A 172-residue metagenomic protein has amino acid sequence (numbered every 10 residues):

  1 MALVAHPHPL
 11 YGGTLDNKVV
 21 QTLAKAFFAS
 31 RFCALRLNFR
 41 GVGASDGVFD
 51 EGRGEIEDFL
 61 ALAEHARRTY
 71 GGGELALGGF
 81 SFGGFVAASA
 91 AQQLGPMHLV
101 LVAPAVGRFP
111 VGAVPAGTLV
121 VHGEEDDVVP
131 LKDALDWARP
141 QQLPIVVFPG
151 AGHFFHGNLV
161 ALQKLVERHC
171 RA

Functional and structural regions predicted by a protein language model:
M1-G72: Serine-hydrolase catalytic machinery in alpha/beta-hydrolase-like enzymes
C33, Q142-P144: Conserved beta-strand segments of alpha/beta enzyme cores
R40, V146-G152: Short glycine-rich catalytic loops that host catalytic nucleophiles or stabilize transition states across multiple
E57-G117: Primarily recognizes the serine-hydrolase "nucleophile elbow" in alpha/beta-hydrolase and SGNH/GDSL folds
V114, L119-H122, D126: Short beta-strand/loop motif that positions the catalytic acidic residue of the alpha/beta-hydrolase fold
E124-V129, H153-F154: Acidic catalytic loop of the alpha/beta-hydrolase fold
P130-A138, V160: Short alpha-helix in the alpha/beta-hydrolase fold that links the catalytic acid
H156-H169: Post-His helix in hydrolase/transferase enzymes
